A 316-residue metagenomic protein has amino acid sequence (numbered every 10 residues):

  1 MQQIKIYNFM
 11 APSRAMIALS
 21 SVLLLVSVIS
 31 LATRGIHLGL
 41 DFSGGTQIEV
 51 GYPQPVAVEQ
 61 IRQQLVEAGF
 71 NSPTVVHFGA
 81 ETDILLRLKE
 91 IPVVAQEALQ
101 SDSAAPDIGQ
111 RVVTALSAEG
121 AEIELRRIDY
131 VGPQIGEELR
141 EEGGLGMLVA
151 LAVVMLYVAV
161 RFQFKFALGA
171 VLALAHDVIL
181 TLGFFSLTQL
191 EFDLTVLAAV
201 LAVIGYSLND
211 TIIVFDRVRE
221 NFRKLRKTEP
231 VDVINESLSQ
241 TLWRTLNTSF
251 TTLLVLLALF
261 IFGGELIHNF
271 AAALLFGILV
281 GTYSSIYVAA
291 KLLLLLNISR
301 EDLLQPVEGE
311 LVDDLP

Functional and structural regions predicted by a protein language model:
M1-P316: A structural signal for conserved, well-ordered secondary-structure elements that form binding/interaction cores
